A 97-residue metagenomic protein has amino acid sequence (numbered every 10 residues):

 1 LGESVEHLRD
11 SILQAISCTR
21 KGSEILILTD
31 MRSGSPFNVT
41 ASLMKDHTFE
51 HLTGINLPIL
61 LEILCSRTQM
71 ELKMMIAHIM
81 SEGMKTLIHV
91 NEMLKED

Functional and structural regions predicted by a protein language model:
L1-L28, R32-D97: N-terminal loops that bind phosphate or other acidic moieties and the adjacent beta-alpha structural core
